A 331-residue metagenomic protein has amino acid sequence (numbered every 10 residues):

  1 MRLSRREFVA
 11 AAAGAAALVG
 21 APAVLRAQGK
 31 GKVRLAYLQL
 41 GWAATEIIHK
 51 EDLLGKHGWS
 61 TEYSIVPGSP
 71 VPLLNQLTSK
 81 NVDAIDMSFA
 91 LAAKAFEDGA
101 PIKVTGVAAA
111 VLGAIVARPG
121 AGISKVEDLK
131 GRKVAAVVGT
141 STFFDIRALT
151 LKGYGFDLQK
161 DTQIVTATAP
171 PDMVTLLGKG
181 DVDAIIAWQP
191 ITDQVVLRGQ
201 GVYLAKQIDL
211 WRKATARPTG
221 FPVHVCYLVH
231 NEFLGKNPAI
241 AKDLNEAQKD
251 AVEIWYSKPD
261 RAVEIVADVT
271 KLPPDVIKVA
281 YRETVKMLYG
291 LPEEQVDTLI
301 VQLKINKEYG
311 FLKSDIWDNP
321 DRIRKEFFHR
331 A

Functional and structural regions predicted by a protein language model:
M1-L3: Secretory targeting signals
E7-R26: N-terminal export signals
A10, G131, L197: Phosphate-coordinating loops and pocket residues in cytosolic domains that bind phosphorylated ligands
Q28-A167, D183-Q189, Q200, A205: Short, glycine-/small- and polar/acidic-enriched structural segments that line small-molecule recognition paths
K56-H57, I208-G220, M287-Q295: Short, solvent-exposed loop/beta-turn-alpha elements that line the ligand-binding surface or hinge of extracytoplasmic
A90-L91, D172-V266: Pocket-lining segment of extracytoplasmic ligand-binding domains
G235-F311: Secondary-structure end/capping motifs
K304-A331: Conserved C-terminal helix/tail region of periplasmic/extracytoplasmic solute-binding proteins
